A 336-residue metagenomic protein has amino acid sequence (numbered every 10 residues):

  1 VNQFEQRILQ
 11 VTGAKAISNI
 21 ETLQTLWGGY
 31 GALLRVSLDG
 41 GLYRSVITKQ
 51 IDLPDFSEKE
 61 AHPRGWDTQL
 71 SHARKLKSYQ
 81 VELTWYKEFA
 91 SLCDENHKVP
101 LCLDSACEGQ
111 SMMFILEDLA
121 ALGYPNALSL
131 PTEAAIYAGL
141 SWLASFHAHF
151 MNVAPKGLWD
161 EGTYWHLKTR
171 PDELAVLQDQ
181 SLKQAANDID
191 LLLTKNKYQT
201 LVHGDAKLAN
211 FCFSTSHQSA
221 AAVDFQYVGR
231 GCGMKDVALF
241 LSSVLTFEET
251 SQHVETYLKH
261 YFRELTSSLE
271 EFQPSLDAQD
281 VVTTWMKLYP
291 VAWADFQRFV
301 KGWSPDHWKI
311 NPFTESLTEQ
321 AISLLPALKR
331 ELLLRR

Functional and structural regions predicted by a protein language model:
V1-G109, S214-A220, L334-R336: Conserved NTP-binding catalytic cores of kinases and kinase-like/nucleotidyltransferase enzymes across multiple kinase
A32-L38, L42, I47, I189-K235: Active-site acidic catalytic loop and adjacent metal/ATP-binding pocket of ATP-dependent phosphoryl transfer enzymes
S71, T84, R230-E271, A292-N311: Active-site activation/catalytic loop segments of kinase-like enzymes and analogous catalytic loops in related
C102-A106, V153-H166, F272-Q279: Short, glycine/acidic-rich hinge or "gate" loops at secondary-structure transitions that mediate conformational
S111-L122: Conserved short submotifs of the Hanks-type protein kinase catalytic core that shape the nucleotide-binding pocket
L122-H203, C212-T215: ATP-dependent phospho-/nucleotidyl transfer catalytic cores
F272-A292: All-alpha amphipathic helical-bundle segments outside canonical DNA-binding/catalytic cores that form hydrophobic
M286-R336: ATP/Mg2+ or Mg2+-diphosphate-binding catalytic cores that bind nucleotide phosphates or diphosphates via glycine-rich
